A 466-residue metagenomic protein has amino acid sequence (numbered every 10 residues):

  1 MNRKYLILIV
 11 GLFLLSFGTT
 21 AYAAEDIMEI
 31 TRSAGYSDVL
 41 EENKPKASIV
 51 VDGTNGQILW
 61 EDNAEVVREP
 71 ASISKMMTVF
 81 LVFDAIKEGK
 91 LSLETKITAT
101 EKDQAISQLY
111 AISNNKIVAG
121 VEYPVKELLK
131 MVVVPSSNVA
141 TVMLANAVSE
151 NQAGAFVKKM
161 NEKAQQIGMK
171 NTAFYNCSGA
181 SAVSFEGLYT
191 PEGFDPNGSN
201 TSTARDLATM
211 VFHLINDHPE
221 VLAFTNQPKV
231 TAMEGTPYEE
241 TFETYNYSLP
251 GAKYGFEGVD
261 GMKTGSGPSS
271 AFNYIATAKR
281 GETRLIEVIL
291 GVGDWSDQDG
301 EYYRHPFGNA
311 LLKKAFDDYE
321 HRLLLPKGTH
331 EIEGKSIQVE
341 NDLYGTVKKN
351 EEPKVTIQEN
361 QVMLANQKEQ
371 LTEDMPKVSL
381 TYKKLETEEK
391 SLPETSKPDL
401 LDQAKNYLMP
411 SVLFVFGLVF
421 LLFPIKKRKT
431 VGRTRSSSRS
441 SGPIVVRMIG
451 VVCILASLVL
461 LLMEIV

Functional and structural regions predicted by a protein language model:
M1-L6: Positively charged n-region of N-terminal signal peptides that target proteins for export
I9-S16: Bacterial N-terminal signal peptides
G18-T20: N-terminal signal peptide c-region/cleavage motif recognized by signal peptidases
A23-A204, I215-H218: Active-site-adjacent loops and short helices of periplasmic peptidoglycan-processing enzymes
A173, E186-L188, E192-G432, R439-V446: Domain-terminus/edge residues, biased toward the C-terminal soluble/receptor-binding domains of extracytoplasmic
I444-A456: Internal/C-terminal transmembrane anchor helices
V459-V466: Juxtamembrane boundary at the C-terminal end of a transmembrane helix
